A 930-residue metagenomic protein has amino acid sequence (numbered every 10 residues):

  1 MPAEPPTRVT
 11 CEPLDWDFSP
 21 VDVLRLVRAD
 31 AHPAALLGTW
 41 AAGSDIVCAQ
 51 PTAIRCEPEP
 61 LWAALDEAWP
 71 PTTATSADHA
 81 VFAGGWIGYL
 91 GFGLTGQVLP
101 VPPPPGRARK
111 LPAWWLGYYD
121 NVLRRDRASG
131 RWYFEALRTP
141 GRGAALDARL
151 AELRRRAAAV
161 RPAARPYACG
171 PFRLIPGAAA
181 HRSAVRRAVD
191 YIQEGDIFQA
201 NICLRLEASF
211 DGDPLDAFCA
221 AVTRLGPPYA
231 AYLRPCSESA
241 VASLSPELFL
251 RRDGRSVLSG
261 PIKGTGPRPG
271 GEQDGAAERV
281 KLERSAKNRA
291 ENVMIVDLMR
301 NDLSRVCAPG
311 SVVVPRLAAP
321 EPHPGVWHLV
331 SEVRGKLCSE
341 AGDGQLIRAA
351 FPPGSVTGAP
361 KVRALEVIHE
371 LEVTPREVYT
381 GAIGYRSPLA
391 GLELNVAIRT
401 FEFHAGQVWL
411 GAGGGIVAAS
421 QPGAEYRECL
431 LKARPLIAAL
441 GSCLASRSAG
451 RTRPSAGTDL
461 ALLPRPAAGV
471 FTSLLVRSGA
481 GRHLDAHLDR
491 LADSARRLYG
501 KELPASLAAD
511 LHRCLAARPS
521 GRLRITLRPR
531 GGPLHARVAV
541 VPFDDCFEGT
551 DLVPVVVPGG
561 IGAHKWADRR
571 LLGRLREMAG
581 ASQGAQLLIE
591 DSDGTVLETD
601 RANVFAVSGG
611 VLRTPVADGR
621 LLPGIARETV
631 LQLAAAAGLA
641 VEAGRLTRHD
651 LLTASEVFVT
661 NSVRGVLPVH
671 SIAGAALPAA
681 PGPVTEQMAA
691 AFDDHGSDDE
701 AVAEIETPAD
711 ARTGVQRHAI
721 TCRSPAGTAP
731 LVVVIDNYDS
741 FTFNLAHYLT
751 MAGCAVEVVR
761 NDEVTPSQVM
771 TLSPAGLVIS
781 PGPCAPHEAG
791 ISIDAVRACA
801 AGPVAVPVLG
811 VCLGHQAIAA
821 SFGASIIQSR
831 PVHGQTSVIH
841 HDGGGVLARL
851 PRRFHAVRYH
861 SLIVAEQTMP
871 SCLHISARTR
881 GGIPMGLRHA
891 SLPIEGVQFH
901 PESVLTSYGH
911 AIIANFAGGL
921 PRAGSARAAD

Functional and structural regions predicted by a protein language model:
M1-R465, I589-D591: Extended alpha-helical targeting/anchoring segments, especially N-terminal organellar/secretory targeting helices
L24, G195, L250, A364 (+9 more regions): Residue-level signal for inorganic ion chemistry
N292, L329, R434, G450-R522 (+1 more regions): Helix-start/capping segments and mature chain N-termini
M294, F658, V733, P807-L809: Conserved beta-strand elements of the Class I
G381, G843-S891: Catalytic beta-strand/loop cores that center a nucleophilic Ser/Cys/Thr and support acyl-enzyme chemistry
L444, V630, E706-V804, A914-D930: N-terminal beta1-alpha1 cap of cysteine-dependent amidohydrolase-like domains
S773-R849, R853-H855, Y908, I913: Cysteine-nucleophile active-site neighborhood
R880-G924: A glycine-centered loop/beta-turn motif at secondary-structure junctions
